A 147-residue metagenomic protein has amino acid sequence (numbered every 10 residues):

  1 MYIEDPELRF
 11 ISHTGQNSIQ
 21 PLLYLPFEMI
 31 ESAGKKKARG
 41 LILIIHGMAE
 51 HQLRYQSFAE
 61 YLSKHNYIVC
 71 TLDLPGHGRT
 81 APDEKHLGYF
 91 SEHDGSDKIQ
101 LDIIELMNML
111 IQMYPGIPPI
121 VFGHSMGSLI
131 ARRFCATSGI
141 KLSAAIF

Functional and structural regions predicted by a protein language model:
M1-G34: N-terminal cap/lid segment of alpha/beta-hydrolase-fold proteins
R39-I42, G47-E50: Active-site glycine-rich loops that stabilize anionic/oxyanionic intermediates across multiple enzyme folds
Q52, A59-K85: Conserved alpha/beta-hydrolase
S91-I111: Alpha/beta-hydrolase active-site loop
Y114-S125: Alpha/beta-hydrolase fold nucleophile elbow
S128-G139: Short glycine-enriched nucleophile-adjacent loop and the immediately C-terminal alpha-helix near the catalytic center
I140-F147: A conserved short beta-strand
